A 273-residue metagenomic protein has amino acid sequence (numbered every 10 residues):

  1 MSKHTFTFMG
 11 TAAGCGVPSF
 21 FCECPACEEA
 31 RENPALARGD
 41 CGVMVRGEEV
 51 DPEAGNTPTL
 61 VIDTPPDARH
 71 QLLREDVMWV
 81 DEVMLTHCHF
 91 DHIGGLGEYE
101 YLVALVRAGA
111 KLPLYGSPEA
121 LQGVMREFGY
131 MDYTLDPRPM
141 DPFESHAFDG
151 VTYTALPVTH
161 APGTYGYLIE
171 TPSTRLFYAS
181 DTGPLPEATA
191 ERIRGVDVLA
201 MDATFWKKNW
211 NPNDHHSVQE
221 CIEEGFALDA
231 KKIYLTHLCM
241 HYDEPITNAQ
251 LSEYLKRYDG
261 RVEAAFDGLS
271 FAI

Functional and structural regions predicted by a protein language model:
S2-E75, Y165-S180, V198: Conserved beta-strand hairpin/beta-sheet module of binuclear metal-dependent hydrolase folds, prominently
T11-A12, T64-P66, C88, E119 (+4 more regions): Active-site metal-binding loops of divalent metal-dependent hydrolases
A13, V50, F90, L121 (+3 more regions): Residue-level marker for beta-strand->alpha-helix junctions and adjacent short loops that shape enzyme
G16, I93-G94, V124, N209 (+2 more regions): Glycine/Thr-rich phosphate-binding loops of Rossmann-like dinucleotide-binding domains
E48-L60, T64-Y115, D197-V198: Active-site metal-binding motif and surrounding structural segment of the metallo-beta-lactamase
M84, T154, Y178, Y234: Conserved Rossmann-like nucleotide-binding pocket used by diverse enzymes that bind dinucleotide cofactors
R107-Y165, T171-S173, D267: Metallo-beta-lactamase
P184-S270: Cap/insert and terminal regions of metallo-dependent hydrolase folds
